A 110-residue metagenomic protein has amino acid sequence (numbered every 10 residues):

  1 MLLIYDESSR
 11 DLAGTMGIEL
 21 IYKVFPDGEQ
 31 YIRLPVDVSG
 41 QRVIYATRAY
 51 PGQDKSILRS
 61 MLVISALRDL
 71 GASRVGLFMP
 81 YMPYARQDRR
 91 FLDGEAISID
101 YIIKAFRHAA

Functional and structural regions predicted by a protein language model:
M1-A110: PRPP-associated nucleotide enzymes
